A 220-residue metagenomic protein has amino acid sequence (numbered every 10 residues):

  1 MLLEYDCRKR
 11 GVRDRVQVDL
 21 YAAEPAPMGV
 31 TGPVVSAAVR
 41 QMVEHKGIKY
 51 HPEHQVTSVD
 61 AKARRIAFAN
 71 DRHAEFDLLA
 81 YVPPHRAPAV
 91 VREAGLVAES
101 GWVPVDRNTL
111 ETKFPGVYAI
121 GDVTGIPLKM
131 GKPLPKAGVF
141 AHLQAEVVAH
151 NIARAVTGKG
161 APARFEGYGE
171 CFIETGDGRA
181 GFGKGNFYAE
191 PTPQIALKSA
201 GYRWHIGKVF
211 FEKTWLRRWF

Functional and structural regions predicted by a protein language model:
M1-R8, A149-A153: Short, well-ordered amphipathic alpha-helices
Y5-W102: A Rossmann-like FAD-binding core segment of flavoenzymes
R10, T109-L110, A163: Short secondary-structure boundary/capping segments
P27-V30, Q55-V56, E170-C171, I206-K208 (+1 more regions): N-terminal FAD-binding dinucleotide-binding subdomain shared by FAD-dependent oxidases/monooxygenases
H73-L143: FAD-site-proximal beta/loop scaffold in flavoenzymes
I120-G167, I173: A conserved FAD-binding loop/helix module that cradles the flavin
R164-Q194: A contiguous, mid-protein "functional segment" used to position or interact with cofactors/ions or partner subunits
F182-F220: C-terminal auxiliary extensions adjacent to catalytic cores
